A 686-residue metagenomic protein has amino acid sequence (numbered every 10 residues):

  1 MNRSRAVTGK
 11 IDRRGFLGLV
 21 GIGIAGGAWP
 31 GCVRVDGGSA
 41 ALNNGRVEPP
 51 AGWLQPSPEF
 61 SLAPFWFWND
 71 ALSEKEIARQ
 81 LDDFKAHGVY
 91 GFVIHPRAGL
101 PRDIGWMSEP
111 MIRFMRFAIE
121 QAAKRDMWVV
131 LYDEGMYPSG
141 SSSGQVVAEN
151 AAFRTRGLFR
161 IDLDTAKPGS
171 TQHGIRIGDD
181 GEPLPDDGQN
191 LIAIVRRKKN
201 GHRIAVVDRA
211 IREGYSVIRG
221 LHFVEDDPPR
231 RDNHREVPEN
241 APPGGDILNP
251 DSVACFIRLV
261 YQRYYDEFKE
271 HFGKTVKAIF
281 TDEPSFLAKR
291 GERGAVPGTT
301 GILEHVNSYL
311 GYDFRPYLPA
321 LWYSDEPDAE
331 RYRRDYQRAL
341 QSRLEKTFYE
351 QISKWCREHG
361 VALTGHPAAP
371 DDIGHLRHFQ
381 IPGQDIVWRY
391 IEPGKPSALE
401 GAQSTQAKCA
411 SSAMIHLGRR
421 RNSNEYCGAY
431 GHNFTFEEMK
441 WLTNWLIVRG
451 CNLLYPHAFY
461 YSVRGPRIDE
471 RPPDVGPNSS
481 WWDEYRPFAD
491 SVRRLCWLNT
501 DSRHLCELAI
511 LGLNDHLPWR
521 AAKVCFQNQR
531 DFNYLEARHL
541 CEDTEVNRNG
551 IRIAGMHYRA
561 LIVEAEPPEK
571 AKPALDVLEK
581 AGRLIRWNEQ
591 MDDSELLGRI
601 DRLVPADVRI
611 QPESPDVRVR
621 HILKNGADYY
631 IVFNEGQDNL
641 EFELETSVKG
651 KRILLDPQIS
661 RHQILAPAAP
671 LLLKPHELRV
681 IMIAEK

Functional and structural regions predicted by a protein language model:
N2-I24: N-terminal secretory signal peptides and thylakoid transit peptides that target proteins across membranes
G9, G31-V47, Y630: C-terminal segment of N-terminal export signals and the immediately downstream linker at the start of the mature
L42, V47-P49, S61, H95: N-terminal hydrophobic targeting/anchoring segments and the immediately downstream early-domain regions of hydrolases
P49-Q80: Mature N-terminal segment immediately following signal peptide/propeptide cleavage in secreted/periplasmic
L54, F84-A86, S411-L417: Acidic (Asp/Glu)-rich catalytic clusters
L62-A63, K75-A78, G91-F92, W106-G135 (+5 more regions): Carbohydrate-binding surfaces of carbohydrate-active enzymes
P96-A254: Acidic/aromatic-lined carbohydrate-recognition and catalytic surfaces of CAZymes acting on diverse glycans
V253-T275: An active-site-proximal structural segment forming one wall of the substrate-binding cleft that immediately precedes
